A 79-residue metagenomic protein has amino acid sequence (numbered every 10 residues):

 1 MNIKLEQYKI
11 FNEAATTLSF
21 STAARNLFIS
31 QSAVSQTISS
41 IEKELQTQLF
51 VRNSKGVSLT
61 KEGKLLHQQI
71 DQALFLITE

Functional and structural regions predicted by a protein language model:
K4-Q7, Q31, G63, I70: The N-cap/first-turn positions of alpha helices within or immediately adjacent to helix-turn-helix DNA-binding domains
Q7-A14, L66: Short alpha-helical "packing" element that flanks the helix-turn-helix/winged-helix DNA-binding module
A14-F28: Short helix-boundary/capping micro-motifs
R25-N26, K43, K64: Alpha-helical residues within the helix-turn-helix
T37: Residues in the recognition helix of alpha-helical DNA-binding motifs
E42-L59: A short LG(V/I)-centered, amphipathic sequence patch enriched for acidic residue(s) preceding the LG motif
E44-L45, L66-E79: Alpha-helical linker/hinge and terminal dimerization helices associated with HTH transcriptional regulators
